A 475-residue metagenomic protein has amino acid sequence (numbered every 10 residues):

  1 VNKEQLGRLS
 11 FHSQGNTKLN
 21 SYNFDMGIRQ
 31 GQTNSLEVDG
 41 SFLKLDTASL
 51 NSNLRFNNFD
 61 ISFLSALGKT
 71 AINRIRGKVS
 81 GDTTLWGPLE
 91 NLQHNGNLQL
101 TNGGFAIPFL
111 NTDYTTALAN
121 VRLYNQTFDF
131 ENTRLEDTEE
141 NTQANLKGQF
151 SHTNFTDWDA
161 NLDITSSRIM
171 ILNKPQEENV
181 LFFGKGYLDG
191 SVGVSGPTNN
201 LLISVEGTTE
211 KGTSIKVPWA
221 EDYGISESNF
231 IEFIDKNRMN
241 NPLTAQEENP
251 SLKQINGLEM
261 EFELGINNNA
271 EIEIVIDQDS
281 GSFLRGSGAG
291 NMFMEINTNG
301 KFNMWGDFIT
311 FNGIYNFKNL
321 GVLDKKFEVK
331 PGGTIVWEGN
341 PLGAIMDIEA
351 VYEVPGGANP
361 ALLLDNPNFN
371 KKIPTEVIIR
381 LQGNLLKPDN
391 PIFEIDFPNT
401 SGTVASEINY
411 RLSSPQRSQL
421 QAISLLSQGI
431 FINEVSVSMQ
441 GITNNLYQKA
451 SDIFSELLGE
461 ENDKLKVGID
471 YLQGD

Functional and structural regions predicted by a protein language model:
N2-N34, L43, R76-G81, L100-S436 (+2 more regions): Strand-loop-strand
F59-I61: Short S/T/G/P-enriched beta-strand
W86-G87: Beta-strand/loop-rich accessory regions of lumenal/periplasmic or secreted enzymes, predominantly carbohydrate-active
N445-G474: Extracytoplasmic gating/loop element in the C-terminal half of outer-membrane beta-barrel translocons and assembly
